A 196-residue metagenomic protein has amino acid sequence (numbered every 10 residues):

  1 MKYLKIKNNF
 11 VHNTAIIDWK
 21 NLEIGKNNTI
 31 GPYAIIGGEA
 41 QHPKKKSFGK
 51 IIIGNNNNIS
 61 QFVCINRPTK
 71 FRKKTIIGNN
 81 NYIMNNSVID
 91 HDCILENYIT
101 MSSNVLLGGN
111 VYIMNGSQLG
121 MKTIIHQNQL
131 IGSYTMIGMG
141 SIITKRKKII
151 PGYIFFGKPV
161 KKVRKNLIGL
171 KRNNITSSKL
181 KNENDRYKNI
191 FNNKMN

Functional and structural regions predicted by a protein language model:
M1-K7, T29-F48, I53, Q61-C64 (+5 more regions): Glycine-rich hexapeptide-repeat left-handed beta-helix
Y3, K20-N27: Short, T/G/N/S-enriched strand-turn elements that build extracellular solenoid repeat scaffolds
H12, H91: Histidine-centered active-site/metal-ligand motif
N13-K20: N-terminal extracellular ligand-recognition/capping segment immediately after the signal peptide
